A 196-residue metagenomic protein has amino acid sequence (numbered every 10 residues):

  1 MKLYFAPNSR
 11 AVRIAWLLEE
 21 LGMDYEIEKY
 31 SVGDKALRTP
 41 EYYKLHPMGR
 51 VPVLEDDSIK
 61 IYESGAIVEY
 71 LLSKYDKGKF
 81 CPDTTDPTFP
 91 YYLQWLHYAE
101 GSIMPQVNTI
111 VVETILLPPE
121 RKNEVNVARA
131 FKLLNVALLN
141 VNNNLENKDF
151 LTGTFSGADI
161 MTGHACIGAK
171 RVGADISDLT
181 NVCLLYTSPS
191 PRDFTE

Functional and structural regions predicted by a protein language model:
M1-V125, N135: GST-like domain detector, emphasizing the conserved glutathione-binding G-site in the N-terminal thioredoxin-like
P47, P52, T180, P189-P191: Proline-centered helix-kink/hinge sites
A99-L185: GST-like fold's C-terminal all-alpha helical module
Y186-E196: Single conserved hydrophobic/aromatic residue that forms the stacking wall/gate of nucleotide- or nucleobase-binding
